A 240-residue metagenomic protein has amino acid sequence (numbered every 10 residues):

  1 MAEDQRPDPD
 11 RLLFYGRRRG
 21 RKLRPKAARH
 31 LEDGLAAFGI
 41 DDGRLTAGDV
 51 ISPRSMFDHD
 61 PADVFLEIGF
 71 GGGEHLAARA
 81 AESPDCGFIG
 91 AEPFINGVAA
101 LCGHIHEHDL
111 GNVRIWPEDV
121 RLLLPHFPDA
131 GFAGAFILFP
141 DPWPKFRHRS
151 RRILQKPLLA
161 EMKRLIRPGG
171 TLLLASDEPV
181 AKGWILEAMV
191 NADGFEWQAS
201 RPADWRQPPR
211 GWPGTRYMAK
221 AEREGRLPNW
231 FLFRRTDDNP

Functional and structural regions predicted by a protein language model:
M1-V64, E74-A81: S-adenosyl-L-methionine
D63-L122: SAM cofactor-binding core of SAM-dependent methyltransferases, primarily the Rossmann-like beta-alpha-beta module
P125-G134, F139: A short acidic, Gly/Pro-enriched loop at the edge of an enzyme's catalytic core that lines a small-molecule cofactor
A135, E161-K163, I185: Class I S-adenosylmethionine-dependent transferase superfamily signal
H148, A175-A192: Conserved class I S-adenosyl-L-methionine
L154-P168: A short glycine-rich, Lys/Arg-flanked "PGG" loop and its adjoining helix->strand segment in the class I
P168-S176: Conserved beta-strand signature within the Rossmann-like core of class I S-adenosyl-L-methionine
E187-P240: Class I S-adenosyl-L-methionine
